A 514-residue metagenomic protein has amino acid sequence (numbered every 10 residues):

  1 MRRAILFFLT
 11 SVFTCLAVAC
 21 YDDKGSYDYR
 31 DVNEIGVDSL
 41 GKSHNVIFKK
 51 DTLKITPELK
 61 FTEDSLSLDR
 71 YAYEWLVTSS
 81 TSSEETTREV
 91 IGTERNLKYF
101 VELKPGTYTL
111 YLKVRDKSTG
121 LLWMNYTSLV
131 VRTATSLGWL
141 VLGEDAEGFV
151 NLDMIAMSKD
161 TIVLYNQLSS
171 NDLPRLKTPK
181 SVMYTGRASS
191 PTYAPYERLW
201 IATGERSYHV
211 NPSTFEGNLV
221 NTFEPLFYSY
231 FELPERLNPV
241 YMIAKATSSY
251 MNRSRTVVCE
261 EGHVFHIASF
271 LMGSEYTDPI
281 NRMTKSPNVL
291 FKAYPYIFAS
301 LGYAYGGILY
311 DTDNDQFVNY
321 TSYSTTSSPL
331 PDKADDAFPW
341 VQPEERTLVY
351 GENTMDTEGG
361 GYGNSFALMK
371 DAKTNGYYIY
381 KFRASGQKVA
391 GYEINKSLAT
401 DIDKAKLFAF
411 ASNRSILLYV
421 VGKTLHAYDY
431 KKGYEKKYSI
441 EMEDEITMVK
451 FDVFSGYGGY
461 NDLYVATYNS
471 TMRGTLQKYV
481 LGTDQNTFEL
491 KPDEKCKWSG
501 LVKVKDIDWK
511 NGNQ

Functional and structural regions predicted by a protein language model:
M1-C20: Sec-dependent bacterial lipoprotein signal peptides
C20-Q167, S455-Y460, Y468-Q514: Acidic/polar, low-complexity intrinsically disordered N-terminal segments immediately downstream of a Sec signal
T135, G186, A194-P195, Y250-R253 (+3 more regions): Residue-level detector of Asp-centered blade-edge/turn motifs that repeat once per structural unit in beta-propeller
G138-L140, T192-W200, I416-L417, Y460-V465: Acidic/hydrophobic-patterned starts of short beta strands in beta-sheet-rich repeat architectures
E144-F149, R206-Y208, H263, K373-T374 (+2 more regions): Short glycine/acidic-enriched loop and turn motifs that connect beta-strands
L152, V182, P191, F408-F410 (+3 more regions): Hydrophobic core register within WD40 beta-propeller blades
I162-V163, Q167-S170, P174, A194-F408 (+6 more regions): Preference for solvent-exposed, low-hydrophobicity sequence contexts
T400-K436, E441-S470: Loop/turn-rich, solvent-exposed surfaces of beta-rich toroidal or solenoidal domains
